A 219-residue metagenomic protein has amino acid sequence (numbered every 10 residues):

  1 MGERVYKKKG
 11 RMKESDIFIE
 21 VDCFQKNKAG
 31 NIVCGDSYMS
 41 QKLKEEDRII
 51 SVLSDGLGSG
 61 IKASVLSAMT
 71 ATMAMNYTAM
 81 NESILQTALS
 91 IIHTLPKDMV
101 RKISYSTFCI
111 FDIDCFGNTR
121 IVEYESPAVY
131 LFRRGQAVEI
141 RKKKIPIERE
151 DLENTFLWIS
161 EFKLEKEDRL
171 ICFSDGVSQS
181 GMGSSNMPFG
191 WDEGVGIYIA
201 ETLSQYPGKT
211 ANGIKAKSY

Functional and structural regions predicted by a protein language model:
M1-G35: Regulatory cytosolic signal-relay segments
M1-K9, K166, S178-Y219: C-terminal catalytic subdomain
Y6, S64-G135, L157-I159, P207-Y219: Catalytic core of PPM/PP2C metal-dependent serine/threonine phosphatase domains
K13, A29-I32, Q41-K42, F111-D112 (+2 more regions): Replace "in large, NTP-powered and nucleic-acid-processing enzymes" with "in large, NTP-powered factors and other
E14-F18, K44-R48, C115-N118, E165-D168: Beta-strand-turn-beta hairpins that frame and shape the catalytic cleft of phosphate-ester-processing enzymes
K26, G56, T119-R120, E125-A128 (+4 more regions): Sensory/regulatory domains in signal-transduction proteins
N31-E46, K142-M182: Acidic loop->beta-strand submotif enriched in PP2C/PPM serine/threonine phosphatases
S37-H93, I171, Q179-G196: Primarily the active-site beta-strand->alpha-helix module of PP2C/PPM metal-dependent phosphatases, and frequently
